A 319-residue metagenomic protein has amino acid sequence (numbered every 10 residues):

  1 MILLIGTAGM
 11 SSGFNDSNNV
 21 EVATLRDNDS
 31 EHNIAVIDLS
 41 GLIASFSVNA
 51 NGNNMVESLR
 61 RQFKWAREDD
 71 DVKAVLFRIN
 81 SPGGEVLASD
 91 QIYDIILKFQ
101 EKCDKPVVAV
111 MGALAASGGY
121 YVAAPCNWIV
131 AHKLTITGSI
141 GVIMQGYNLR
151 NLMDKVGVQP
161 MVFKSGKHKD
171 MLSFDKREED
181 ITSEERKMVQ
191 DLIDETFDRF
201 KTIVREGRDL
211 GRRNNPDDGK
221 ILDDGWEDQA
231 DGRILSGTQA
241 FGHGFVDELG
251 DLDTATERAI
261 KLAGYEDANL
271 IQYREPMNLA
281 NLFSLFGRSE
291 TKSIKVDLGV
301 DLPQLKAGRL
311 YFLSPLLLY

Functional and structural regions predicted by a protein language model:
M1-V108, L114-A115, C126-A131, M144-Y319: N-terminal organellar transit peptides
G119: Catalytic cores of alpha/beta
L134-V142: Active-site loop architecture of trypsin-fold serine endopeptidases
